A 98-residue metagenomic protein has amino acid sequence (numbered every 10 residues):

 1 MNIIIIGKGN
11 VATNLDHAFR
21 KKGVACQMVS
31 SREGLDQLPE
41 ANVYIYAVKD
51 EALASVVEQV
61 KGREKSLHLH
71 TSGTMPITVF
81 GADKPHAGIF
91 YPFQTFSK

Functional and structural regions predicted by a protein language model:
M1, V24, S66-L67, P85: A structural micro-motif
M1-E40: NAD(P)+-binding Rossmann beta1-loop-alpha1 motif at the extreme N-terminus of oxidoreductases
C26-R32, E64-G73: A short beta-strand-loop micro-motif that forms or neighbors metal/cofactor- and ligand-binding patches at active-site
S31-R32, K49-A52, S72-M75, Q94: Short beta->alpha connector loops
D36-K61: Rossmann-like NAD(P)-binding element
I45, L67-L69, G88-F90: Hydrophobic/aromatic beta-strand patches that form the interior of the parallel beta-sheet core in alpha/beta enzyme
Q59-K65, G81-K84: Short, conserved loop/helix-junction motifs that constitute active-site signature segments in enzyme catalytic cores
S72-K98: Rossmann-fold dinucleotide-binding core
